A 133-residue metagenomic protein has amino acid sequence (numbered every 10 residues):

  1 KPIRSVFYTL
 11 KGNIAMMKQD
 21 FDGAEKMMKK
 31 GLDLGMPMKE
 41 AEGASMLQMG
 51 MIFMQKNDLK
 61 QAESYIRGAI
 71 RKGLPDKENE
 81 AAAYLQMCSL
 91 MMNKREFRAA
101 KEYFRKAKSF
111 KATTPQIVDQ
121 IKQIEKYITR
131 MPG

Functional and structural regions predicted by a protein language model:
P2, P37-E42, L74-E80, F110-I121: Boundary/linker segments of alpha-helical solenoid repeat arrays
I3, T9-L10, A41, Q48 (+3 more regions): "A position-specific structural signal for the A-helix of alpha-solenoid helical repeats
K29-L34, R67-G73, K108-F110: Amphipathic alpha-helical segments of tetratricopeptide repeats
F97-G133: Terminal, low-structured helical/coil segments at or just beyond the last alpha-helical repeat
